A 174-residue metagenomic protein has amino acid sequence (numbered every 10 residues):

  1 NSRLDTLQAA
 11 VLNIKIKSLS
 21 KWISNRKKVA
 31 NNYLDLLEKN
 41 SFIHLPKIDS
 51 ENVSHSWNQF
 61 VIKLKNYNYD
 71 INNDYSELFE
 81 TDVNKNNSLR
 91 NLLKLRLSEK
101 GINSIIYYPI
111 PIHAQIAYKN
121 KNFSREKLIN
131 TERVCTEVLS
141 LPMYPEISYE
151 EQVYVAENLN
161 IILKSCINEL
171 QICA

Functional and structural regions predicted by a protein language model:
N1-A174: PLP-dependent aminotransferase class I/II
